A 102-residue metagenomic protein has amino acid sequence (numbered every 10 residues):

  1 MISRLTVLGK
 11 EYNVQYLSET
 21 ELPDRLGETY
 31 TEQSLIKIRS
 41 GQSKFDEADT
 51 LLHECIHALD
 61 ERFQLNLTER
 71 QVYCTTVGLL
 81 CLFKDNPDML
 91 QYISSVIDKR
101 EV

Functional and structural regions predicted by a protein language model:
M1-D46, R62-V102: Metalloprotease/metallohydrolase-associated module, dominated by Zn2+-dependent proteases
D49-E61: Active-site recognition of the HExxH zinc-binding catalytic motif
